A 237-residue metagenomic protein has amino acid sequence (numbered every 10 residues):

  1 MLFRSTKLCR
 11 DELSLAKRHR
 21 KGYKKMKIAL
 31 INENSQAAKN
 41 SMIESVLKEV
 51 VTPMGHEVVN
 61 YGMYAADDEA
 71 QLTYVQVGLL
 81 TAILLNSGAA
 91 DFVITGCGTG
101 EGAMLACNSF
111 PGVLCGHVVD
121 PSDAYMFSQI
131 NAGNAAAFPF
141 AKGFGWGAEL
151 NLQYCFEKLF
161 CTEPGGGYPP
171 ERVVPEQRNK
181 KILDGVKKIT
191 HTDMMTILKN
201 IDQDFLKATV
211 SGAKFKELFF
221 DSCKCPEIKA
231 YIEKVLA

Functional and structural regions predicted by a protein language model:
M1-L2: Short, small-residue-biased leader/transition segments that mark boundaries at the very start of proteins
S5-K25: Short, Lys/Arg-enriched N-terminal segments with co-localized hydrophobic residues within the first ~10-30 amino acids
K27-V46: N-terminal beta1-alpha1 ligand-phosphate binding loop
A38, Y125-F220: C-terminal binding/interaction regions
G55-D68: A short beta-strand-loop structural module common to alpha/beta enzyme folds
Y74-D91: Short, structured active-site "lid" loops
A90-G96, C115: A short, small-residue-rich loop immediately preceding and capping a beta-strand
G102-C115, V119-D123: Short Gly/Thr/Asp-enriched flexible loops that form oxyanion-binding sites at enzyme active sites
